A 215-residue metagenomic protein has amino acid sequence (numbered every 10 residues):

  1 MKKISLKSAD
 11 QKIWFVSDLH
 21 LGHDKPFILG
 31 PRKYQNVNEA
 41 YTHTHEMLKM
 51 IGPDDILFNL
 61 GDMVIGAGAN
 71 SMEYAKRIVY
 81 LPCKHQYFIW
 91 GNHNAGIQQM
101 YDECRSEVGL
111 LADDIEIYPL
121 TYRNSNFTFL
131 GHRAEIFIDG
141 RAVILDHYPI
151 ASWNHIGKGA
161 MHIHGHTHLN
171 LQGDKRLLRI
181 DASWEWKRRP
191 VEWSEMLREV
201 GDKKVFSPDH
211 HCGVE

Functional and structural regions predicted by a protein language model:
M1-Q35, W186-E215: Acidic, histidine-bearing metal-coordination/catalytic regions of metal-dependent phosphoesterases
K7-D10, W14-V16, L21-L130: Core catalytic region of metal-dependent phosphoesterases/phosphodiesterases, especially metallo-beta-lactamase-like
R105-E215: Conserved beta-sheet core of the metallophosphoesterase superfamily
